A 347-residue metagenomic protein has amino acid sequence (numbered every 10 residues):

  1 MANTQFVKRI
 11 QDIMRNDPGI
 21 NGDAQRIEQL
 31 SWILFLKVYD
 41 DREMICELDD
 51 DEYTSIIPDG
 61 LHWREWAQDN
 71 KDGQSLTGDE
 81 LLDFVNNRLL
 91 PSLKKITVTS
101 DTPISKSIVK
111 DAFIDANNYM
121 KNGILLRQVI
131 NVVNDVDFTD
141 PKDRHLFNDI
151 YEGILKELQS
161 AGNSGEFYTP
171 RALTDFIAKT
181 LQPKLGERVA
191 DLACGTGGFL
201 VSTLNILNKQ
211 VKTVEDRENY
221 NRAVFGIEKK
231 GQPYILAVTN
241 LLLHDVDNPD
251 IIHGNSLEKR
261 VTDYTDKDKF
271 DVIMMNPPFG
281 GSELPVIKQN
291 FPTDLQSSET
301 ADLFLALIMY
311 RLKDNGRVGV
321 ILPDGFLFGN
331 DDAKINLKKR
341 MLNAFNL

Functional and structural regions predicted by a protein language model:
M1-L185, I252-K259: Non-catalytic, mostly N-terminal accessory regions of nucleic-acid modification and defense proteins
Q29, G319-I321: Acidic beta-strand-to-loop metal/phosphate-binding motif
K37-E43, L158, L207, D245 (+2 more regions): A generic secondary-structure signal for well-formed alpha-helical elements
K156-L158, L284-Q289: Gly-rich Lys/Arg/Thr-decorated short loops/hinges at beta-loop-alpha junctions or inter-strand turns that position
E166-M275, G280-S282, S298, D302 (+4 more regions): Conserved S-adenosyl-L-methionine
R222-F225, K288-T293: Short beta-alpha connecting loops at secondary-structure transitions that line or flank enzyme active sites
L303-I308: Short, conserved SAM-binding segment of the class I
L312-V318: Short glycine-dipeptide loop
